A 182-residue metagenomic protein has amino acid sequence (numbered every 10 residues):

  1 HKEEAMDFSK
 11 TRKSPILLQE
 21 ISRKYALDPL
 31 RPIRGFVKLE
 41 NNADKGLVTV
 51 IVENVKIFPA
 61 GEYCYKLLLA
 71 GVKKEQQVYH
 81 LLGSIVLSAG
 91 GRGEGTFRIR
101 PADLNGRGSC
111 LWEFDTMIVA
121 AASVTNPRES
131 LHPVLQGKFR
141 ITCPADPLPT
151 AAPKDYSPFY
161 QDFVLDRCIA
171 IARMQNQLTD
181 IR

Functional and structural regions predicted by a protein language model:
A5-R182: N-terminal targeting/export leaders
